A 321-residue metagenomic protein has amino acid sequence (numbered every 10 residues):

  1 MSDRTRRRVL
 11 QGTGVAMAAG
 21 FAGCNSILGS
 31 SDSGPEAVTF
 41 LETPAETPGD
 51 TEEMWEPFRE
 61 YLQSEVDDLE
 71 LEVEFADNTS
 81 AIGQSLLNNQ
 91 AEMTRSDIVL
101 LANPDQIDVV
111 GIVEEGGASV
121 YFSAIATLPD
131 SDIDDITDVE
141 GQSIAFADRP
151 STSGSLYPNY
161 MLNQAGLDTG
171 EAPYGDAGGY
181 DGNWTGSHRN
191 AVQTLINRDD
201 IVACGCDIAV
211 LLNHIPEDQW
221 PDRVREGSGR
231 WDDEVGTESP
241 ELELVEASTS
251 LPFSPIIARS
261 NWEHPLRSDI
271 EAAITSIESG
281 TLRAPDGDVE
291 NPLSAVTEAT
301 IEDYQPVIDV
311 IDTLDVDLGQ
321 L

Functional and structural regions predicted by a protein language model:
M1-A22: N-terminal secretory signal peptides and thylakoid transit peptides that target proteins across membranes
N25-S33: Bacterial lipoprotein signal-peptidase II cleavage site
P35-P57, V224-R230, W262-L321: An extracytoplasmic/periplasmic, membrane-proximal ligand-sensing/linker region
A37-Q63, F122-T194, I208, S294: Bilobed "Venus flytrap"/periplasmic-binding protein-like clamshell domains and structurally analogous long
E42, D77-T79, L87-D105, V113 (+1 more regions): Beta->alpha turn/N-cap motifs
M54, F58, I82, T94-L100 (+8 more regions): Stable alpha-helical elements in mature extracytoplasmic
S85-D138: Acidic, polar ligand-binding/catalytic clefts
P150-E263: Pocket-lining segment of extracytoplasmic ligand-binding domains
